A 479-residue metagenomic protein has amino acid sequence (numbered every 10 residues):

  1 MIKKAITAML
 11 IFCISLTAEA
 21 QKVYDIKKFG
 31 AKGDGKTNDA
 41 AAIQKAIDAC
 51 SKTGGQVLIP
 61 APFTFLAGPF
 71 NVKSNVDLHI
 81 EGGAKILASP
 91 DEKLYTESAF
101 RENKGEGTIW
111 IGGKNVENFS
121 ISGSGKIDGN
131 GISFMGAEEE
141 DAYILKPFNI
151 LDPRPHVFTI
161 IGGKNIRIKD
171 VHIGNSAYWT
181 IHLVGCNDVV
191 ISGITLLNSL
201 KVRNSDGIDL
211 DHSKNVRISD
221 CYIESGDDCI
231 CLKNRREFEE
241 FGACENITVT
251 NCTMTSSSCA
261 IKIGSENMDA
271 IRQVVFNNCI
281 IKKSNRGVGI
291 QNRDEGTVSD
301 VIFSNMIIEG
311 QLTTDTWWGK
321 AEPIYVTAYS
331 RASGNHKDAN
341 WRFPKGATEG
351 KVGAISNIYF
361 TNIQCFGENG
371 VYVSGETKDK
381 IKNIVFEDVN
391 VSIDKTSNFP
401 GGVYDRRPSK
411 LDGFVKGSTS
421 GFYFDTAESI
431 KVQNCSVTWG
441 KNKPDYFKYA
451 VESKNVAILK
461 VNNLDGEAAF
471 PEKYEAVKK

Functional and structural regions predicted by a protein language model:
M1-V23: Bacterial Sec-dependent N-terminal signal peptides
T17-K479: Extracellular/periplasmic carbohydrate-active domains that bind, remodel, or depolymerize complex polysaccharides
